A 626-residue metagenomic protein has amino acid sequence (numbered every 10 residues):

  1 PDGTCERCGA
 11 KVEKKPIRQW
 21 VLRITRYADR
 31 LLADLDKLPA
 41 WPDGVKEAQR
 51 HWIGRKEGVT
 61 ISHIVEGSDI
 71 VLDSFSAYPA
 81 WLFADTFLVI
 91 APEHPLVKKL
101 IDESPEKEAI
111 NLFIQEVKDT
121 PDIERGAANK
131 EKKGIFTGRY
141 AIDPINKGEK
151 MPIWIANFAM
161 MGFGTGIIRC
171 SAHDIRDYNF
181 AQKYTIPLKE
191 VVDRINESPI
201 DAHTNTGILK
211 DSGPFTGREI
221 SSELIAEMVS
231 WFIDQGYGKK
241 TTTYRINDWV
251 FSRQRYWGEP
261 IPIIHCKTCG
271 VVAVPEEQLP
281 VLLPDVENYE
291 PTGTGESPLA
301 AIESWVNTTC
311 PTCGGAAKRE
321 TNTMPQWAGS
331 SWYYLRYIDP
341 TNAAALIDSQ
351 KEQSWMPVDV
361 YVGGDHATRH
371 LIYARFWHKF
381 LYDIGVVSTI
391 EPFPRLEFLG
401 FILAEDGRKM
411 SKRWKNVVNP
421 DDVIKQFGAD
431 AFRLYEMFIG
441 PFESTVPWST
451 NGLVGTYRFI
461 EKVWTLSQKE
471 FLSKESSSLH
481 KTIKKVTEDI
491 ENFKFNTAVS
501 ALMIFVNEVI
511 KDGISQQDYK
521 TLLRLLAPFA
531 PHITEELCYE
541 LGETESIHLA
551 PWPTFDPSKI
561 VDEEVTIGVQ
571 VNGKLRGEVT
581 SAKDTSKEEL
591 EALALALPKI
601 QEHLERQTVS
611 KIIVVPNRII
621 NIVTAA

Functional and structural regions predicted by a protein language model:
P1-L188, D193, P298, T309 (+5 more regions): NTP-handling and nucleic-acid-processing catalytic cores
P1-P79, P95, G166-P280, T294-A300 (+7 more regions): Residue patterns forming the tRNA-binding/recognition surfaces of aminoacyl-tRNA synthetases and related DALR
A10-E13, H203-D211, P291, I347-P357 (+7 more regions): Short acidic (Asp/Glu) and glycine-rich catalytic loops that position anionic groups and cofactors
L31, A181, H370, L399-G400 (+5 more regions): Residue-level signal for inorganic ion chemistry
R55, K240-C269, Q326, V386-T389 (+2 more regions): Helix-rich, typically C-terminal accessory recognition domains appended to large enzymatic cores
E66-S68, P105-E108, I142-K150, Y178-V191 (+11 more regions): Secondary-structure transition/capping motifs at alpha-helix termini and the adjoining loop/turn into the next element
R139-F163, T308-S444: Alpha-helical recognition segments enriched in aromatics with Gly/Pro capping that present substrate-recognition
A273-C310, G315-R319, P325, G568-N572: Long, His/Glu/Asp-enriched segments that create or flank divalent metal/ion-associated functional microenvironments
